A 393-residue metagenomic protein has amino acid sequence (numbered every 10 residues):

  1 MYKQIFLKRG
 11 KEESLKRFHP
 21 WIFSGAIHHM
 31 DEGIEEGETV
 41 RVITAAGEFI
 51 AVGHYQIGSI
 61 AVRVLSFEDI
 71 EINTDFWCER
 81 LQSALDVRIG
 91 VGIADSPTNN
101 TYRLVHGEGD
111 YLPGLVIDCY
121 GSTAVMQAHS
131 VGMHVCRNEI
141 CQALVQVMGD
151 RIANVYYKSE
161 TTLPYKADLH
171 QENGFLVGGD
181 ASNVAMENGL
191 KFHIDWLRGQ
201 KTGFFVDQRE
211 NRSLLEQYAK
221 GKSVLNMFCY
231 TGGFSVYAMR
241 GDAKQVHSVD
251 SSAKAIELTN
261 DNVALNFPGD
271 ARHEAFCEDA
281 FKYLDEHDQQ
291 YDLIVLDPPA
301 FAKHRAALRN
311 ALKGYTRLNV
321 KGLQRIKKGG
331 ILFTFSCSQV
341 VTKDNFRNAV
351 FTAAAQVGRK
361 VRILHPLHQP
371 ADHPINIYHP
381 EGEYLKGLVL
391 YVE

Functional and structural regions predicted by a protein language model:
M1-L115, C119: Non-catalytic accessory regions of SAM-dependent methyltransferases
V105-D118, H134-F205, S213: Non-catalytic substrate-recognition/targeting regions of SAM-dependent transferases
G221-Y230: Conserved class I S-adenosyl-L-methionine
T231-K244: Conserved SAM-binding loop of SAM-dependent methyltransferases across substrates and taxa, primarily the Class I
Q245-D250: Conserved SAM-binding motif I beta-strand of class I
S252-V295: S-adenosyl-L-methionine
Y291-K321: Mobile active-site "lid"/loop adjacent to the S-adenosyl-L-methionine
I331-E393: C-terminal catalytic and target-recognition region of SAM-dependent MTase-like enzymes, primarily methyltransferases
